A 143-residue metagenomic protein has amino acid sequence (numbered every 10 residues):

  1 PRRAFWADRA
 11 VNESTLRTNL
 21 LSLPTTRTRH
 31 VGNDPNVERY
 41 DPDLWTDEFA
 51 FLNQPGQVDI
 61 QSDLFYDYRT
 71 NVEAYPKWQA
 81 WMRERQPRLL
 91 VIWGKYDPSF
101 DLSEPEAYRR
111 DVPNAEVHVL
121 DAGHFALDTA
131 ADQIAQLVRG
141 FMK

Functional and structural regions predicted by a protein language model:
P1-H118, R139: Flexible "cap/lid" subdomain of the alpha/beta-hydrolase fold that forms the substrate-access gate
N114-K143: Catalytic active-site module of serine/aspartate enzymes centered on a nucleophile-bearing elbow/loop
